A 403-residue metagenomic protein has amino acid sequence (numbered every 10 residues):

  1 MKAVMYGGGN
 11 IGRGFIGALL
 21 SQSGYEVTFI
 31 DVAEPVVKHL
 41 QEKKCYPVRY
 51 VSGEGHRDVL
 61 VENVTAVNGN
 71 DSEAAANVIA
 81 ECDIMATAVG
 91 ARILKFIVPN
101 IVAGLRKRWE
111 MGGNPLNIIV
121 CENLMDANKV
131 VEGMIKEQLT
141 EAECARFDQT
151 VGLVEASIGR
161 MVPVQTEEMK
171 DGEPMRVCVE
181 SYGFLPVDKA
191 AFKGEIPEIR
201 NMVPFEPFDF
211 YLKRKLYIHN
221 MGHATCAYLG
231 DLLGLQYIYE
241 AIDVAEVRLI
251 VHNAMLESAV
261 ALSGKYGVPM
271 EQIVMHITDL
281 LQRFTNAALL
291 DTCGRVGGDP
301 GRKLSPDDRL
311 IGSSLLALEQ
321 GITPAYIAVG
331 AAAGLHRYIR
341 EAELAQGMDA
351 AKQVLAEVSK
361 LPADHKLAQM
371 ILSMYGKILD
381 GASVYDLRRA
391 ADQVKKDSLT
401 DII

Functional and structural regions predicted by a protein language model:
M1-V4, N10-I11, I16-I403: Substrate/ligand-engaging "lid" and interaction regions
